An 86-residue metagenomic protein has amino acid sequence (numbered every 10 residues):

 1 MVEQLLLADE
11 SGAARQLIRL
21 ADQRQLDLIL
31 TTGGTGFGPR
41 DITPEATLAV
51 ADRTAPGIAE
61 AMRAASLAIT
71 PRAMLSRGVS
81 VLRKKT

Functional and structural regions predicted by a protein language model:
M1-T86: Non-catalytic beta/alpha edge segments that cap or flank active sites
